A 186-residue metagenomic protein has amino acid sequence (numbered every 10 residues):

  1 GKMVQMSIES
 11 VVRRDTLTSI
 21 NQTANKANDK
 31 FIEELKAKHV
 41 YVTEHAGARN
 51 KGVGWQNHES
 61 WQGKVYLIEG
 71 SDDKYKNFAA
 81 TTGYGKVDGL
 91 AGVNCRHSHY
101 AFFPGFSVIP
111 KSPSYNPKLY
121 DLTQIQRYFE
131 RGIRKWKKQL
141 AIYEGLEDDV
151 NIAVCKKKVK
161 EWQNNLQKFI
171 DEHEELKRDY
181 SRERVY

Functional and structural regions predicted by a protein language model:
G1-L90, F103-Y186: Domain-core detector
N94: Extracellular structured ligand-interaction cores
H97: Catalytic core of tubulin tyrosine ligase-like
